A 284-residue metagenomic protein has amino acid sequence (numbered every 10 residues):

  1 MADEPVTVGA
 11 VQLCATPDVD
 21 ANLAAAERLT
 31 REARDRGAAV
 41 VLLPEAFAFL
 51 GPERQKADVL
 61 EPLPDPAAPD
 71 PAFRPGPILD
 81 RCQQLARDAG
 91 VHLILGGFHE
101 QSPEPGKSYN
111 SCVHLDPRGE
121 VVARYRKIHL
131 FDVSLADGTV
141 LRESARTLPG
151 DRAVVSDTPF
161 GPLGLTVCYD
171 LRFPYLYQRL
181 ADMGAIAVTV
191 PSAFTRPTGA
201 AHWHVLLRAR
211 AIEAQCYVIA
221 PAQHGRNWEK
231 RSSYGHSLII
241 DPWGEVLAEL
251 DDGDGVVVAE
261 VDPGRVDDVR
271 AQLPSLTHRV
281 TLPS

Functional and structural regions predicted by a protein language model:
M1-V40, T189: N-terminal active-site segment of His-dependent metallophosphoesterases
P17, F47-L50, H129-F131, R265: Feature marks short, surface-exposed loop/turn motifs that line or immediately flank catalytic pockets and channel
V19, E27-R118, R124, T195-R210 (+1 more regions): Cys-nucleophile CN-hydrolase/nitrilase-fold catalytic domain and related Cys-dependent amidase chemistry that acts on
P71-L95, P162, C168-V257: CN hydrolase (nitrilase-like) catalytic-core segments centered on the catalytic cysteine and neighboring Lys/Glu
Q84, P103-M183, R196-V205, A271-S275: Active-site catalytic loop in hydrolytic enzyme cores
L95-G97, S111-H114, V154-S156, S237-I239 (+1 more regions): Short beta-strand scaffold segments in enzyme catalytic cores
V266-S284: A conserved C-terminal secondary-structure "cap"
